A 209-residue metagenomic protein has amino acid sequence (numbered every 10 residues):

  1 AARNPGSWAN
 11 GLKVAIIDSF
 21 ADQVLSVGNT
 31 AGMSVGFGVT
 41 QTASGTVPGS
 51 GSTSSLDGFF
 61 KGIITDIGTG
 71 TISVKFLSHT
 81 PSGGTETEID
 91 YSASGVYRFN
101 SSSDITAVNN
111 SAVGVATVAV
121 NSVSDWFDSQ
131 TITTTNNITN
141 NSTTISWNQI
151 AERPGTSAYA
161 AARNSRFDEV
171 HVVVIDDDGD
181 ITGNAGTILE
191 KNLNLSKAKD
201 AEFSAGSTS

Functional and structural regions predicted by a protein language model:
A1-S209: Surface-exposed assembly/interface segments
